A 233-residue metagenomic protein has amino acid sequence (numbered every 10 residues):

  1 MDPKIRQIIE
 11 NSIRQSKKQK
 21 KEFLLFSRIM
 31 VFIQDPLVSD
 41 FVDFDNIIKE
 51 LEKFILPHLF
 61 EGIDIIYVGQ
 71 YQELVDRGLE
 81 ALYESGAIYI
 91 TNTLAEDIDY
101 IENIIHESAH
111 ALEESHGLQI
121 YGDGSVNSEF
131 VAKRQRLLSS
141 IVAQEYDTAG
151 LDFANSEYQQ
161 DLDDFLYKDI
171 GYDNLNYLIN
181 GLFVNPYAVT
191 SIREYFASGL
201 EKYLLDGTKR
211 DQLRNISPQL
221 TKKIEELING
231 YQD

Functional and structural regions predicted by a protein language model:
D2-P36, G69-Q70, D211-D233: C-terminal or late-domain output modules
K17-I101, G122, S140-F153: Auxiliary, metal-adjacent structural segments of Zn-dependent hydrolase domains
I101, S125-A132: A C-terminal-region feature
I104: A conserved beta-strand element that flanks and buttresses the S-adenosyl-L-methionine
E107-N127: Catalytic Zn2+-binding segment of zinc metalloproteases
L118, A143, L175-N176: Membrane-water interface at transmembrane helix exits
F130-G171: Low-complexity, serine/threonine/proline-enriched polar segments
D161-D233: Pan-zinc metallopeptidase signature
